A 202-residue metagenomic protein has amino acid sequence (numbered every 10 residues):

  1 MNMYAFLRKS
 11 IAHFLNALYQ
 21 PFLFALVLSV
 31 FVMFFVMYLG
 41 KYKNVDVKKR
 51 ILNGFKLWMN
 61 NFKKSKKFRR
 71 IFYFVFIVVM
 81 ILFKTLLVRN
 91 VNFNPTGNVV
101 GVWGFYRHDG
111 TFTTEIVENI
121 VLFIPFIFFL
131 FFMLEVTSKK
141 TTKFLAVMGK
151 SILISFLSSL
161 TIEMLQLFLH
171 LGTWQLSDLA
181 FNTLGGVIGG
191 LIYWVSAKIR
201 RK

Functional and structural regions predicted by a protein language model:
N2-L171, L176, V187-K202: Bulky hydrophobic segments
